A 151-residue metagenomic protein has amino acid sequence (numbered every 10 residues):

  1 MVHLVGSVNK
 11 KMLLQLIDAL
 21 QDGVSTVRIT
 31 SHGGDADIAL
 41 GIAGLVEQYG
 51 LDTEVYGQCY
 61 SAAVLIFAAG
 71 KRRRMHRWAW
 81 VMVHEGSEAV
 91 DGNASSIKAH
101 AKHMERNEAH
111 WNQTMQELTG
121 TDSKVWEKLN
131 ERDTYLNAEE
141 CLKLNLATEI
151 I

Functional and structural regions predicted by a protein language model:
M1-I151: Terminal-region recognition feature
